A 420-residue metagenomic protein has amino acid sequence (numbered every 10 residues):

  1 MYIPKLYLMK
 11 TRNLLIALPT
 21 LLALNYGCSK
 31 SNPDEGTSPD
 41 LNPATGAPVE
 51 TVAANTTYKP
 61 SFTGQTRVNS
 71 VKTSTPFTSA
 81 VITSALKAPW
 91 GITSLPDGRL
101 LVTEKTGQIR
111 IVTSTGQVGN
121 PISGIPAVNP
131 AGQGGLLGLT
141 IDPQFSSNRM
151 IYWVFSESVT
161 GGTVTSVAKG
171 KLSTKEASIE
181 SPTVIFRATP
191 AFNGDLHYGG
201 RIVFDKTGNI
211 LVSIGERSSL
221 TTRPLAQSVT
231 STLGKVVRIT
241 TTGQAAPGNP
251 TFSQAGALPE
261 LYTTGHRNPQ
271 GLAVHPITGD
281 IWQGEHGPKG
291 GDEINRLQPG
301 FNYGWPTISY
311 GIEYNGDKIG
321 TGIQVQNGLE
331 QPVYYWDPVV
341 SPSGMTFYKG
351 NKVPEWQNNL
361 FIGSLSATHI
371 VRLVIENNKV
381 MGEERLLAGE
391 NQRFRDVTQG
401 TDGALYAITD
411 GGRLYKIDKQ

Functional and structural regions predicted by a protein language model:
I3-L15: Bacterial N-terminal signal peptides that target proteins for export
N25-G27: C-terminal motif of bacterial Sec signal peptides marking the signal peptidase cleavage site
S29-N32: Bacterial signal peptide processing site
S38-S213, S219-L220, D280-Q283, G287 (+2 more regions): Acidic, Gly/Ser/Thr-rich repeat motifs that build Ca2+-stabilized beta-propeller blades
N120-G132, S181-Y198, T241-Y262, P306-D337: Surface-exposed loop and turn segments in beta-propeller and other repeat-based domains that flank or scaffold
S166-K175, S228-T241, L297-Q298: Beta-propeller blade signature
A257-E293: Repeat-solenoid scaffold signature
V380-T401: Conserved blade-ending motifs and adjacent loop-strand segments that build the rim/top face of beta-propeller domains
